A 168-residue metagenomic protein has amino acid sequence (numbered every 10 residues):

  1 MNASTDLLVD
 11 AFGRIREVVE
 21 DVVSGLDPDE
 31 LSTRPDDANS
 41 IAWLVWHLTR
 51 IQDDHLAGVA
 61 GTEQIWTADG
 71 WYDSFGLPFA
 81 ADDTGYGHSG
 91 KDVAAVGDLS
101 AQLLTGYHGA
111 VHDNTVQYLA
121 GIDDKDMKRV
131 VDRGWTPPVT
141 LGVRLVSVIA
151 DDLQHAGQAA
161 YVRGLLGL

Functional and structural regions predicted by a protein language model:
M1-A11: Extreme N-terminal tail/first-helix region
A3, L99, L103, T140: Short, conserved clusters of charged catalytic residues that mark active-site and nucleotide-handling motifs
V9-G13, E20, P28-G87, D113 (+1 more regions): Short, contiguous alpha-helical
I15-V18, D98: Small beta-barrel nucleic-acid-binding modules, principally OB-folds
A80-M127: Acidic/histidine-rich alpha-helical segments that form the ligand environment of transition-metal centers
